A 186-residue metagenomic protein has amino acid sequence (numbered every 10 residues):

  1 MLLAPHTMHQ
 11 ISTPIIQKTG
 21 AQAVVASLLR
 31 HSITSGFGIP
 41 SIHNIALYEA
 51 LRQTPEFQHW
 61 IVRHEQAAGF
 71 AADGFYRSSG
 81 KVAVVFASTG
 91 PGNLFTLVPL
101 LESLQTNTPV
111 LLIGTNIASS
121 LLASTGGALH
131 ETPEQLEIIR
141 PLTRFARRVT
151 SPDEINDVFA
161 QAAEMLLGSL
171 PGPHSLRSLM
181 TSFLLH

Functional and structural regions predicted by a protein language model:
L2-H186: N-terminal alpha/beta PP-like core and its mobile active-site loop of ThDP/TPP-dependent enzymes
